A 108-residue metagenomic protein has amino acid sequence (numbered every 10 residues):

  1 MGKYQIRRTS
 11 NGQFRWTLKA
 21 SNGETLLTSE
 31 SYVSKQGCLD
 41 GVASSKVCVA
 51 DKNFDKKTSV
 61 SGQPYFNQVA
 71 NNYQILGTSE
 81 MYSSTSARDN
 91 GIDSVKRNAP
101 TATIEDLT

Functional and structural regions predicted by a protein language model:
M1-G2, R8, I104-L107: Intrinsic disorder/low-complexity detector
K3-R7, Q13-A20, L26-Y32, G41-S44 (+4 more regions): A structural feature that tracks compact, well-ordered secondary-structure segments with a strong bias toward
K35, T85: C2H2-type zinc-finger recognition helix
C38, R88: Alpha-helical recognition helix of canonical C2H2 zinc-finger domains, specifically the hydrophobic-histidine i/i+3
K46-F54, K96-E105: Short arginine-rich
S61, V69, T101-E105: Short, mixed-charge low-complexity intrinsically disordered segments
